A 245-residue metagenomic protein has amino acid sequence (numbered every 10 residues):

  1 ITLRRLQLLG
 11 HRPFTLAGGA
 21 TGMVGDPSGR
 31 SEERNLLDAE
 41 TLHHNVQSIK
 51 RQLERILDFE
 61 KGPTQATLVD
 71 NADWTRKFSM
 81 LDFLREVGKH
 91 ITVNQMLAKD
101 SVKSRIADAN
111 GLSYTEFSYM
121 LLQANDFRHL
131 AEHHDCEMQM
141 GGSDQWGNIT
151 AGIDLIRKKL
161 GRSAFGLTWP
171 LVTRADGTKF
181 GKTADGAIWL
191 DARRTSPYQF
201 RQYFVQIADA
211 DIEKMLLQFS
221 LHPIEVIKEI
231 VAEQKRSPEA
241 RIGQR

Functional and structural regions predicted by a protein language model:
I1-Q145, T150-I153, L160-F165, T178: NTP-dependent nucleotidyl-transfer catalytic core
L155-R245: Conserved nucleotide- and phosphate/pyrophosphate-binding catalytic cores in adenylate/nucleotidyl-handling enzymes
